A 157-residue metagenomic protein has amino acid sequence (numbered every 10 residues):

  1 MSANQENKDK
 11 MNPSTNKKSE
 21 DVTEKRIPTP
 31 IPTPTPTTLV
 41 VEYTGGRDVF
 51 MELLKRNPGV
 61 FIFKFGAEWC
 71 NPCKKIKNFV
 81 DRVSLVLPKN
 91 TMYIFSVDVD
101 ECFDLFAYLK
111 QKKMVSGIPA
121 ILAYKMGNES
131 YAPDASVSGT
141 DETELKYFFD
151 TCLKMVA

Functional and structural regions predicted by a protein language model:
S2-V60, E144-A157: N-terminal leader/targeting and pre-domain segments
E42-T44, F65, S84, P88-L105: Thiol-based oxidoreductase modules, predominantly thioredoxin-like and allied folds used for disulfide exchange
E52-L53, A107-K112: Short amphipathic alpha-helix with an adjacent loop that forms part of the alpha/beta core around
I62-F63, V80, I94-V97, I118-A123 (+2 more regions): Structural signal for hydrophobic/aromatic residues that build the beta-strand cores of folded beta-sheet domains
G66-W69, G117: Short pre-active-site segment immediately N-terminal to redox-active cysteine/selenocysteine motifs in thiol-based
C70-C73, I121: The canonical Cys-X-X-Cys-His
K74-P88: Typically the conserved alpha-helix immediately C-terminal to a functionally engaged Cys/Sec in thioredoxin-like
S116-G117, A123-A157: Non-catalytic, surface beta->alpha helical segment in thiol-disulfide oxidoreductase systems
